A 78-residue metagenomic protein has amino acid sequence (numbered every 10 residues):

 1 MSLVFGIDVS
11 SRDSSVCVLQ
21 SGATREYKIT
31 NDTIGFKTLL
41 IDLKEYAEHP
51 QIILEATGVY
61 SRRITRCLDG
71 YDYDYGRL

Functional and structural regions predicted by a protein language model:
M1-L78: Phosphate- and other anionic-substrate recognition elements at nucleic-acid/protein interfaces
